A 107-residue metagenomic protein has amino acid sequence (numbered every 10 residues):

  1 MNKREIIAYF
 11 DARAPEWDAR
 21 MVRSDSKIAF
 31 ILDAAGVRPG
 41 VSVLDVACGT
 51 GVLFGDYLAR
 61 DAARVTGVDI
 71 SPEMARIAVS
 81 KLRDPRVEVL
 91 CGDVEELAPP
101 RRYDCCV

Functional and structural regions predicted by a protein language model:
M1-R38, V52: Conserved class I S-adenosyl-L-methionine
M21, A78-V79, R101: Short, flexible helix/strand-to-coil boundary loops that buttress conserved ligand/catalytic motifs in alpha/beta
G40-S42: Nucleotide donor/acceptor-binding cores
L44, T50-E96: Class I SAM-dependent methyltransferase SAM/SAH-binding core
A98-C106: A short acidic, Gly/Pro-enriched loop at the edge of an enzyme's catalytic core that lines a small-molecule cofactor
